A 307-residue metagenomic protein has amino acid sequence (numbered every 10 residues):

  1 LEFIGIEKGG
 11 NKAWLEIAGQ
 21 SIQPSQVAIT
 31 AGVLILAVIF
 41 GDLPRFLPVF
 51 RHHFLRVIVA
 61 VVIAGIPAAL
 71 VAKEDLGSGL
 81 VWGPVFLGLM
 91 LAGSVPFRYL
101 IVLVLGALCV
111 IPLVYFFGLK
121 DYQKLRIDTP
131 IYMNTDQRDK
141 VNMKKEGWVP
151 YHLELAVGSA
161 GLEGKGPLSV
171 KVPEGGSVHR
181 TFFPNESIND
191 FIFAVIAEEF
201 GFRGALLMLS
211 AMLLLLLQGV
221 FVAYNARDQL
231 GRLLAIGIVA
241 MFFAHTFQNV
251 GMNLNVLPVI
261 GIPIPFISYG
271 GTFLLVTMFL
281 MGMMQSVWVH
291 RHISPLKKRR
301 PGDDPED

Functional and structural regions predicted by a protein language model:
L1-E146, A194-L254, F279, M283 (+1 more regions): Hydrophobic alpha-helical transmembrane segments of multi-pass inner membrane proteins, especially in bacterial systems
L1-F3, I66-K73, S159-G164, L257-I267: Transmembrane alpha-helix interface/packing and boundary motifs in multi-pass membrane proteins, characterized by
W82, L168-H179, A211, N253-G261 (+1 more regions): Re-entrant/interfacial helical elements at transmembrane boundaries that shape and gate the permeation pathway
K144-K145, F183-P184, F266: Residue-level "hotspot" positions that anchor or transmit function at local structural transition points
G147-G166: Extracytosolic (periplasmic/ER-lumenal) interhelical loops and adjacent juxtamembrane/interface segments of multi-pass
L162-R203: Long extracytoplasmic/lumenal interhelical loops at the membrane interface of multi-pass membrane proteins
N255-L296: Transmembrane alpha-helices of multi-pass inner-membrane enzymes
